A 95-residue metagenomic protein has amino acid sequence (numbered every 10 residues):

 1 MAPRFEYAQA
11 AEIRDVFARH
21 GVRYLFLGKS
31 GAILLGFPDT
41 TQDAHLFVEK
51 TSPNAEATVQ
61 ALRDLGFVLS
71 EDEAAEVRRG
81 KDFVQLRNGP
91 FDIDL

Functional and structural regions predicted by a protein language model:
M1-L95: Compositionally biased terminal segments of proteins
